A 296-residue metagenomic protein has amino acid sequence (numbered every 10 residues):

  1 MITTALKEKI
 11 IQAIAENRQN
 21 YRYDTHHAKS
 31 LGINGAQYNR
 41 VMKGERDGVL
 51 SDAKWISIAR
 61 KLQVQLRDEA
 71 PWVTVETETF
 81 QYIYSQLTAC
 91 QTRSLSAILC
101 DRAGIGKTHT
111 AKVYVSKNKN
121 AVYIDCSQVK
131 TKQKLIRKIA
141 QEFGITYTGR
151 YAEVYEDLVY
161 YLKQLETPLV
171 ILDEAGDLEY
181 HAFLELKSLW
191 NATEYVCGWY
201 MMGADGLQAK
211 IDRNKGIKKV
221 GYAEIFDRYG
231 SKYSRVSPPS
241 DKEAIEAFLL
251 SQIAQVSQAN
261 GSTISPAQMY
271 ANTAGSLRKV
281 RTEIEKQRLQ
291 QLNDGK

Functional and structural regions predicted by a protein language model:
M1-V64, S231-K296: C-terminal alpha-helical "lid" subdomain
Q63-E78: Short C-terminal boundary/hinge segments that cap the last helix of small helical domains
T74-T92: Pre-Walker A adenine-sensing motif
T92-V113, S127-Q128: Walker A/P-loop nucleotide-binding motif
I98-A103, W190-G221: Sensor-1/coupling segment of RecA-like P-loop NTPase cores
V113-K117, V220-G230: Short, conserved catalytic or adaptor-binding loops enriched in Gly and charged residues
N118-Q128: Conserved catalytic segments around the Walker B and adjacent sensor/switch elements of P-loop NTPase domains
T131-K132, R137, T146-Y200, V220-F226 (+3 more regions): Mid-core helix/loop region of P-loop NTP-binding domains shared across ATPases and GTPases
